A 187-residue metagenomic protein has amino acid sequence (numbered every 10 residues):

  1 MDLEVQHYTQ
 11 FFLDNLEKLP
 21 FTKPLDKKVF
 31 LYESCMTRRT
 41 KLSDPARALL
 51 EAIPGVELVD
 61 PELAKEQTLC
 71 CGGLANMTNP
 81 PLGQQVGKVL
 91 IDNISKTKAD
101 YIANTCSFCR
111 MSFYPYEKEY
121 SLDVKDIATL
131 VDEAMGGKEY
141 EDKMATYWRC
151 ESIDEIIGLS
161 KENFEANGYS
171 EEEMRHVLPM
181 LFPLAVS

Functional and structural regions predicted by a protein language model:
M1-S187: Iron-sulfur cluster-binding electron-transfer modules in prokaryotic oxidoreductases
